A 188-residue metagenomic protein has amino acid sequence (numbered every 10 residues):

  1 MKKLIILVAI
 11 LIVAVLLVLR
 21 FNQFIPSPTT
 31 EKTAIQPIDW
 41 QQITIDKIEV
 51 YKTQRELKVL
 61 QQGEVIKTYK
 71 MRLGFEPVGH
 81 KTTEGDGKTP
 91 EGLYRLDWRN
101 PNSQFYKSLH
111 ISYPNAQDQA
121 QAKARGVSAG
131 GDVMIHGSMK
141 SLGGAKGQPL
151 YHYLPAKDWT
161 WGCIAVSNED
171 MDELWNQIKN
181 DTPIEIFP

Functional and structural regions predicted by a protein language model:
M1-L4, P149-L150: Positively charged n-region of N-terminal signal peptides that target proteins for export
I5-N22: Hydrophobic membrane-insertion alpha-helices, especially the h-region of bacterial N-terminal signal peptides
F21-T30: Aromatic-capped interface at the extracytoplasmic side of an N-terminal signal-anchor transmembrane helix
K32-K47, K52, L73-D97, A116-Q121 (+1 more regions): N-terminal post-signal-peptidase region of extra-cytosolic proteins
E64-E76: Short Gly/aromatic-enriched secondary-structure transition segments
T68-K70, L93, D132, P183: Well-ordered beta-strand positions in beta-sheet-rich domains
N100-P188: Exported/periplasmic cell-wall-interacting domains
